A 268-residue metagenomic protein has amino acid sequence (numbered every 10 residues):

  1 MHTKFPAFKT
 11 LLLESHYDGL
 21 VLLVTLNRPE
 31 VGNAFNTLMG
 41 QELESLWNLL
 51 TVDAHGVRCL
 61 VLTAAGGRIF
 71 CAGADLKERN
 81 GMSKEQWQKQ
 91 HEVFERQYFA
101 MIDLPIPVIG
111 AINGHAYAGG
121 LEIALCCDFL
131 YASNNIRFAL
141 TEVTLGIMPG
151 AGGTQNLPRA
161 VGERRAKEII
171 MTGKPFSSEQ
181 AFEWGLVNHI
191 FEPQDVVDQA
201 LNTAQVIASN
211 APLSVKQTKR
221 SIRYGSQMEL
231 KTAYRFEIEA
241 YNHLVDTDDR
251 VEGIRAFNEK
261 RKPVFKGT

Functional and structural regions predicted by a protein language model:
M1-L20, T51-H55, G67, G173-E179 (+2 more regions): C-terminal alpha-helix plus adjacent terminal tail
M1-T63, G81, F99: Conserved CoA-thioester-binding segment of acyl-CoA-metabolizing enzymes
P6, G19, H55-V57, A74 (+3 more regions): Structured loop/turn residues at beta-strand edges in well-structured enzyme cores
V24, R28, L43, L62 (+7 more regions): Terminal peptide-recognition signature
A34-T37, A72, G81, M171 (+4 more regions): Phosphate-coordinating loops and pocket residues in cytosolic domains that bind phosphorylated ligands
M39-L43, Q90-V93, I123, V196 (+1 more regions): Hydrophobic alpha-helical membrane-association signature
E44, A64-F99, A116, G146 (+1 more regions): Glycine- (often His-adjacent) and acidic-residue-rich active-site loop that binds/positions the CoA thioester
I102-L213, H243-T247, V251-R255, R261 (+1 more regions): Crotonase-fold acyl-CoA enzyme core
